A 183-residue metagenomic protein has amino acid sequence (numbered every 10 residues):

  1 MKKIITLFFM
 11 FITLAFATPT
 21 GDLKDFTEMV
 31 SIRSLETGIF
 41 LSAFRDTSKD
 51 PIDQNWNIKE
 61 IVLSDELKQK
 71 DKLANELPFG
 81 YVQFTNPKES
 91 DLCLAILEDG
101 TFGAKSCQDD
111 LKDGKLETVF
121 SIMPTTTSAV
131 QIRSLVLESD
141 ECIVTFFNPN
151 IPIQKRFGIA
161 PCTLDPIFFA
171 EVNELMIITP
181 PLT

Functional and structural regions predicted by a protein language model:
I4-L14: Sec-dependent N-terminal signal peptides
T18-T183: Lectin-like carbohydrate-binding module/patch detector with strong preference for beta-trefoil
